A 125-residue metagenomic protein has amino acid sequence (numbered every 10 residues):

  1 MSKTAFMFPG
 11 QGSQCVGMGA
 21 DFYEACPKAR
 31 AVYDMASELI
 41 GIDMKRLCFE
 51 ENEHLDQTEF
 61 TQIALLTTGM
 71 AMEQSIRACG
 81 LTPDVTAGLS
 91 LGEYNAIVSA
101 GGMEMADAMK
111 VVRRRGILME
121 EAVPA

Functional and structural regions predicted by a protein language model:
S2-A87: Helix-rich "cap/lid" substructures immediately adjacent to catalytic or cofactor-binding pockets
Q11-S13, E38-I40, A100-A125: Alpha/beta catalytic cores of group-transfer enzymes, especially the acyltransferase/condensing modules of polyketide
A31, A64, S90-L91, M103 (+1 more regions): An amphipathic alpha-helix/helix-turn recognition signal
E51-N52, S90, V112-R115: A general structural motif at alpha-helix termini
L65, M72, A96-V98, L118: Hydrophobic side chains within alpha-helical segments
G69, D84, G88-G92, A96 (+1 more regions): Gly/Ala-rich beta-loop-alpha elbow adjacent to hydrolase catalytic centers
Q74-C79, I97-M103: Alpha-helix C-terminal capping segments
